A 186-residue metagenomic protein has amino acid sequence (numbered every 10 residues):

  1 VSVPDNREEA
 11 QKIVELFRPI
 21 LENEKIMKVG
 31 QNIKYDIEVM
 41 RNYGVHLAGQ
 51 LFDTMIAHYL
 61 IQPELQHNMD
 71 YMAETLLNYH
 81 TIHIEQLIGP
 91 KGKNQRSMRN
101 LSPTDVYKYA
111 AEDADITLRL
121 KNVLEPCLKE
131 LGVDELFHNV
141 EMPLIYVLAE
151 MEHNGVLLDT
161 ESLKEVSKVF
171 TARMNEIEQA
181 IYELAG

Functional and structural regions predicted by a protein language model:
V1-E130, L144, L148: Active-site-proximal helix-loop-helix substrate-binding element of RNase H-like nuclease domains
Q50, H138-G186: Extended, well-ordered alpha-helical scaffold/bundle regions in very large, multi-domain proteins
